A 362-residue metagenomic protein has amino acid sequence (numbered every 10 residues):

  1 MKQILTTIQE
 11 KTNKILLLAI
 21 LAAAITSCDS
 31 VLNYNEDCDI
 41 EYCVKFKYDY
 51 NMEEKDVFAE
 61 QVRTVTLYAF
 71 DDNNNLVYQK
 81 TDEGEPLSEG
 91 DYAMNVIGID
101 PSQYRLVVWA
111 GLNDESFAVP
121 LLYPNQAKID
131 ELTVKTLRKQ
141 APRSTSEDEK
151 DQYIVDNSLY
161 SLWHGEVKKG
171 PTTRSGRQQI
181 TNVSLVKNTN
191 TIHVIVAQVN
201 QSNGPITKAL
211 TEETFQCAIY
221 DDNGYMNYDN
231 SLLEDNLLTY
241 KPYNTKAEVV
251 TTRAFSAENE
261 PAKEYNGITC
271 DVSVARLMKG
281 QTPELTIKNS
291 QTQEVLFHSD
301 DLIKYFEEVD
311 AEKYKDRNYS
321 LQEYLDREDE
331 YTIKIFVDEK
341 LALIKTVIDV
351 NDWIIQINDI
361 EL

Functional and structural regions predicted by a protein language model:
K2-L16: Bacterial N-terminal signal peptides that target proteins for export
A24-S27: C-terminal motif of bacterial Sec signal peptides marking the signal peptidase cleavage site
D29-N33: Bacterial signal peptide processing site
Y34-M52, L185-V199: A short, Gly/Thr-enriched small/hydrophobic beta-strand-prone motif that recurs across taxa
N35, K55-E60, N95, T207-K208: Short consensus segments that form the blades of beta-propeller domains, in both extracellular/periplasmic
V65-L121, P205-K313: Tryptophan-paired
Y78-K187: Short, low-hydrophobicity acidic/polar segments
V272-L362: Hydrophilic extracytoplasmic domains
